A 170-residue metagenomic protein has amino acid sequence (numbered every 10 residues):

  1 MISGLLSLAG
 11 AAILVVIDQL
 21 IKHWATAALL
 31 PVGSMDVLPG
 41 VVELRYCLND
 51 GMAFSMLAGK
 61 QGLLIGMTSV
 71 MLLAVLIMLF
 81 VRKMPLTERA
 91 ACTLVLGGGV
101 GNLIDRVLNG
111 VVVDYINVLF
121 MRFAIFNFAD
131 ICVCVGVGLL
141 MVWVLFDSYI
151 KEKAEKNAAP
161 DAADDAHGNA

Functional and structural regions predicted by a protein language model:
M1-A170: Alpha-helical transmembrane bundles and membrane-interface segments of multipass inner-membrane proteins
